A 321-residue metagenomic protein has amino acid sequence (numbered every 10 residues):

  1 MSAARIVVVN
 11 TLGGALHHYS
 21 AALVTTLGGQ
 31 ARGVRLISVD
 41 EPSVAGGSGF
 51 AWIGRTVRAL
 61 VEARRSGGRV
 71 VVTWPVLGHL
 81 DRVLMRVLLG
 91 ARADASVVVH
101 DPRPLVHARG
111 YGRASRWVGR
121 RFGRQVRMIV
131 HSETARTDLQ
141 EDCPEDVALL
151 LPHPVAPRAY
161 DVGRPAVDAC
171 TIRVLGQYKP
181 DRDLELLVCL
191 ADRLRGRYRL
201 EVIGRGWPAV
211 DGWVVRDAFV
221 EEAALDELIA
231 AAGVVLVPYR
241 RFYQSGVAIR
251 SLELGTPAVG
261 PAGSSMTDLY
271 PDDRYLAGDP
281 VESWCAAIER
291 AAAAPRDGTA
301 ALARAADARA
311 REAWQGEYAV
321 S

Functional and structural regions predicted by a protein language model:
H18, V281-A286, A292-S321: A charged, aromatic-enriched C-terminal amphipathic alpha-helix characteristic of glycosyltransferases across folds
S48-W52, R58-D81, D94-V98, R127 (+1 more regions): Short N-terminal targeting/anchoring amphipathic segment
L60-V61, R86-D94, Y111-M128: Membrane-proximal helix-turn-helix segments that form the acceptor-binding/catalytic region of lipid-linked
R124-Y160: Donor nucleotide-sugar binding/catalytic pocket of nucleotide-sugar-dependent glycosyltransferases
R164-R182: Conserved donor-binding/catalytic core segment of Leloir-type glycosyltransferases
G204-L228, V234: Nucleotide-activated donor-binding/catalytic signature segment of Leloir-type glycosyltransferases, i.e., the conserved
E227-Y243, T256-V259: Acidic donor-binding loop of glycosyltransferase active sites
T267-A291: Change "using UDP/GDP/dTDP sugars" to "using nucleotide sugars
